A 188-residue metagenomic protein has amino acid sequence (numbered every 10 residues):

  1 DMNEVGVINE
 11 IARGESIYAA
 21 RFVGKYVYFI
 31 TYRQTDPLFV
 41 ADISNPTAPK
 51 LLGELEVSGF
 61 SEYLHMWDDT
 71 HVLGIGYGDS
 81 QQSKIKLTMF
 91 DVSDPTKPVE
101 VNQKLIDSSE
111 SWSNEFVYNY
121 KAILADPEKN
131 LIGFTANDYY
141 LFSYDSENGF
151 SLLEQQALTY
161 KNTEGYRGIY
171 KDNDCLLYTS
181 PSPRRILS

Functional and structural regions predicted by a protein language model:
E4-V7, P46-E54, T96-K104, S109 (+1 more regions): Blade-edge beta-strand/turn elements of extracellular beta-propeller and related beta-sheet repeat scaffolds
A19-R21, H65-M66, V117-E128, G168-K171: Structural signature of eukaryotic scaffold interfaces centered on beta-propeller domains
K25-T31, H71-Y77, N130-A136, G168-I169 (+1 more regions): Short beta-strand elements that form the blades of beta-propeller/WD-repeat-like and other beta-sheet-rich scaffold
T35-F39, Q82-T88, D138-F142, S188: Structural motif
I43-P46, F90-K97, F142-F150: Short loop/turn segments immediately following beta-strands, especially the blade-tip and inter-blade linker loops
E56-E62, N102-Y120, L152-I169: Conserved blade-ending motifs and adjacent loop-strand segments that build the rim/top face of beta-propeller domains
G74, K84, E115-D145: Loop/turn-rich, solvent-exposed surfaces of beta-rich toroidal or solenoidal domains
Y178-S188: Single conserved hydrophobic/aromatic residue that forms the stacking wall/gate of nucleotide- or nucleobase-binding
